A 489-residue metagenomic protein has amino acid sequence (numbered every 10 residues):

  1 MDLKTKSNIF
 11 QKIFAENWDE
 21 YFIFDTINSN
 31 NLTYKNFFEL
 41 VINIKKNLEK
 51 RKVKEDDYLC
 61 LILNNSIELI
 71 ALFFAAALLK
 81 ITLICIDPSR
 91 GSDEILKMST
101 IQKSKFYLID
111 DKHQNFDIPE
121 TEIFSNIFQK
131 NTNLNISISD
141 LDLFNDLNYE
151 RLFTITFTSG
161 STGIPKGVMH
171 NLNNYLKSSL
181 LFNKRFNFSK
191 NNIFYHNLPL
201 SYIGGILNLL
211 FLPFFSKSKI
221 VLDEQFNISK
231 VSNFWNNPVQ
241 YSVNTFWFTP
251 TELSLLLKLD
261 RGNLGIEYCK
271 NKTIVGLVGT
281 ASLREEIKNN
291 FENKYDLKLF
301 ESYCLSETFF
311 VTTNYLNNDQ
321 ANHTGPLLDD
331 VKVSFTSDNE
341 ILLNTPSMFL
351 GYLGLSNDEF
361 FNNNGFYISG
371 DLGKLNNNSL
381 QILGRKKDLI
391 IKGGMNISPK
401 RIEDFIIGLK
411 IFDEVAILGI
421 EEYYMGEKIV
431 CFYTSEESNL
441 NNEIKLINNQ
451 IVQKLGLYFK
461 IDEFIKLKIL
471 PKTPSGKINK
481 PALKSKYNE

Functional and structural regions predicted by a protein language model:
L3, W18-D19, L134-F157, I164 (+1 more regions): Conserved pre-ATP/AMP-binding loop-to-beta segment of ANL
T33-K35, F153-L180, F309: Conserved AMP-binding A3 loop
F37-I44, Y149, V168-S189, N197 (+1 more regions): Conserved structural elements of the adenylate-forming
K46-R90, P199, N396, S435: Conserved AMP-binding/adenylate-forming
L176-I193, I203-T245, L259: Conserved AMP-binding/adenylation subdomain of ANL enzymes
N244-F248, L257-D319, K332: Gly/Ser/Thr-rich phosphate-binding loop
P326-D330, T336-N364, M395-I397: Conserved ATP/PPi-binding loop(s) of AMP-dependent carboxylate-activating enzymes
T345, L372-F459, G476: AMP-binding/adenylate-forming catalytic core of the ANL superfamily
